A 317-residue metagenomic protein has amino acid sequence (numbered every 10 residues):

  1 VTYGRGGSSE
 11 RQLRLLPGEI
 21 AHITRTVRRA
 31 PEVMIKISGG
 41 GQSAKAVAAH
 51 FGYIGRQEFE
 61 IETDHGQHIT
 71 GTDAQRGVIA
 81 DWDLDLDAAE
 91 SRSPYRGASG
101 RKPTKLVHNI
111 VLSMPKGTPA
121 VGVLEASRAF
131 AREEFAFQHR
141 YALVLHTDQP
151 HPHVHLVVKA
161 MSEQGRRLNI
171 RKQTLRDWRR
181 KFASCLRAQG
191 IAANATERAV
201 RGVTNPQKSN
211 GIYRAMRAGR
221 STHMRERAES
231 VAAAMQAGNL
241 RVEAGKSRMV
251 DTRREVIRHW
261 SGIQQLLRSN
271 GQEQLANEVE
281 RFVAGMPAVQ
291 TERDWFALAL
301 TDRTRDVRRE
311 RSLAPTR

Functional and structural regions predicted by a protein language model:
V1-R317: N-terminal nicking endonuclease/strand-transfer module with a His-rich metal-binding environment and a catalytic Tyr
